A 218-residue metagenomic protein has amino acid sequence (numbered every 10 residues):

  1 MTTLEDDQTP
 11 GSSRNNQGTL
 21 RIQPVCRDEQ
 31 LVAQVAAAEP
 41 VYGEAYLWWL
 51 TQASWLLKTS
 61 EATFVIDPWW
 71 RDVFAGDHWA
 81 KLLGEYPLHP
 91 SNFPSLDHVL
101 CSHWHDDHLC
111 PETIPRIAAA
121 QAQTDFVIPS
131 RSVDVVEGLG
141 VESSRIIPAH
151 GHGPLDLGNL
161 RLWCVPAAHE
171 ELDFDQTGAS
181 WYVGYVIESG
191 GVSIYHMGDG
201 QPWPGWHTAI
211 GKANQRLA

Functional and structural regions predicted by a protein language model:
M1-V65, W70-F74, H78-A80: Zn-dependent metallo-beta-lactamase
R14-Y42, I128-V192: Metallo-beta-lactamase
Q30-P40, T59-W104, P111-R116, E171-D173 (+1 more regions): Pre-active-site segment of Zn-dependent metallo-hydrolases
Y46-W49, T63-D67, R161-A167, S193-D199: Active-site-proximal beta-strand elements of phosphoester/diester hydrolases
Q52, H103-H108, H169, H196: Histidine-centered active-site/metal-ligand motif
A62-F64, H98, D125, L160 (+2 more regions): Structural motif
F74-G76, Y86-L155: Active-site HxH/HxHxD metal-binding segment of metal-dependent hydrolases
E112, H169-A218: Active-site-proximal loop/helix segments of hydrolase catalytic cores
